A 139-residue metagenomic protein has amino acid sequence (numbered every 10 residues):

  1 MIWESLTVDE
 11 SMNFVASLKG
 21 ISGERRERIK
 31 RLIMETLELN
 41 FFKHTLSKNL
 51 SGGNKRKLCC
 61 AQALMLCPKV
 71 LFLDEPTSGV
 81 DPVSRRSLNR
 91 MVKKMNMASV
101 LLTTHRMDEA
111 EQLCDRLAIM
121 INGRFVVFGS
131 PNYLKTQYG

Functional and structural regions predicted by a protein language model:
N13, S17, E24-F42: Conserved ABC ATPase "signature" region
L46-L50: Conserved ABC ATPase signature
C60, L88: Hydrophobic anchor residue at the start of the ABC signature
L71-D74: Catalytic Walker B motif of ABC-type/P-loop ATPase nucleotide-binding domains
M91-L102: Conserved catalytic loops of ABC-family nucleotide-binding domains
F128-G129: ABC ATPase "signature
